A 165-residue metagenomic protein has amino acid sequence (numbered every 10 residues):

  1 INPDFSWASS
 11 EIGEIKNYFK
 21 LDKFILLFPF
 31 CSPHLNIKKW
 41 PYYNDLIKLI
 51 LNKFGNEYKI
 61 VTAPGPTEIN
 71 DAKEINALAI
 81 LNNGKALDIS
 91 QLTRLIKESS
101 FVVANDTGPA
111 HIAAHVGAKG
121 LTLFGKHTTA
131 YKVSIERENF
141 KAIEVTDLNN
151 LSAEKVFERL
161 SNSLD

Functional and structural regions predicted by a protein language model:
I1-N36: Mid-sequence helix-capping/hinge segment at a functional interface
P29, T62, V145: Short glycine-centered, acidic/aromatic-flanked micro-motifs in structured strand/loop junctions that mark active-site
H34-K48: A conserved mid-protein helix/loop that constitutes part of the nucleotide-sugar donor-binding site
I37-K39, K73-E74, V133: Short, well-ordered secondary-structure micro-motifs
N44-L121, G125-T128: Donor-binding and catalytic core of enzymes assembling or modifying cell-surface/extracellular glycoconjugates
H111-D165: Nucleotide-sugar donor-binding patch of glycosyltransferase catalytic domains
